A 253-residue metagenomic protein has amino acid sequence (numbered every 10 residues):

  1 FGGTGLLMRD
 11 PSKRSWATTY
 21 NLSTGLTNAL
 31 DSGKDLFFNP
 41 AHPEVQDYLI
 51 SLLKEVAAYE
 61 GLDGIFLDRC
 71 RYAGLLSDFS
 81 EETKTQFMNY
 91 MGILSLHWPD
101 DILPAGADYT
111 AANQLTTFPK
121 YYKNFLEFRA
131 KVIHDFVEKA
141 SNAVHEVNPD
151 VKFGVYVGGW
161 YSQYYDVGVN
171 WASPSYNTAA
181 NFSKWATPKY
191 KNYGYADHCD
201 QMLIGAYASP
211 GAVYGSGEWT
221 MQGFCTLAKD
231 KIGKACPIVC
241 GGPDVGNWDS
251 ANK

Functional and structural regions predicted by a protein language model:
F1, G64-D68, F153-Y156: Short beta-strand segments at enzyme active-site cores
F1-E60, Q114-Y122: Active-site-adjacent "subsite" loops/lids of carbohydrate-active enzymes
G2-D31, R69-A112, D166-N177: Aromatic- and acidic-residue-enriched segments that line the glycan-binding/catalytic groove of carbohydrate-active
L49, V56, I65-D68, V144 (+1 more regions): Conserved, mostly hydrophobic/aromatic
G61-L62, C199: A structural motif
I65-C70, F118-Y121: Mature, Sec-exported extracytoplasmic domains of Gram-positive
G92-S250: Glycoside hydrolase catalytic-domain groove-lining segments
K253: Glycine-rich phosphate-binding active-site loops on the catalytic face of alpha/beta enzymes
